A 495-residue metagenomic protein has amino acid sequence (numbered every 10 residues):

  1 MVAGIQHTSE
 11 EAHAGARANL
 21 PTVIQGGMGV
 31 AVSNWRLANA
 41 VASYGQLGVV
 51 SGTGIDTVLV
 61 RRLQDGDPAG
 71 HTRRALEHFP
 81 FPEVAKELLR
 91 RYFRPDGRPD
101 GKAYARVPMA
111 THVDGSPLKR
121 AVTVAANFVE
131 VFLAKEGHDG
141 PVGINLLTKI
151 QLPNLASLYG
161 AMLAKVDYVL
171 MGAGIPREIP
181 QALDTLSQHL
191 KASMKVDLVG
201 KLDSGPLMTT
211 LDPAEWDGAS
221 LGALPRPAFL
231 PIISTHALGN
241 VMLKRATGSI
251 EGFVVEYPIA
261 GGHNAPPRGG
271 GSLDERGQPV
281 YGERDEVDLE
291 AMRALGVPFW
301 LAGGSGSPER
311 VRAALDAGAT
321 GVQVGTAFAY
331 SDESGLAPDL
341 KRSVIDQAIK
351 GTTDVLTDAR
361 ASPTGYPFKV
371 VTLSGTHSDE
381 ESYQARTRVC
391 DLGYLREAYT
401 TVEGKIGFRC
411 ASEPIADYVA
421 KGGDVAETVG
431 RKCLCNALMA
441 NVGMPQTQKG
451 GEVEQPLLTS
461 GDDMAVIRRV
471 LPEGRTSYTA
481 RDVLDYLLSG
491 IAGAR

Functional and structural regions predicted by a protein language model:
V2-A294, D462, R468-A494: Active-site entrance/lid segments in N-terminal catalytic domains of soluble metabolic enzymes
I24, D56, A75, I250 (+4 more regions): Conserved active-site-proximal phosphate/metal-binding subdomains
V41, A314-L315: Hydrophobic residues within well-ordered alpha-helices
